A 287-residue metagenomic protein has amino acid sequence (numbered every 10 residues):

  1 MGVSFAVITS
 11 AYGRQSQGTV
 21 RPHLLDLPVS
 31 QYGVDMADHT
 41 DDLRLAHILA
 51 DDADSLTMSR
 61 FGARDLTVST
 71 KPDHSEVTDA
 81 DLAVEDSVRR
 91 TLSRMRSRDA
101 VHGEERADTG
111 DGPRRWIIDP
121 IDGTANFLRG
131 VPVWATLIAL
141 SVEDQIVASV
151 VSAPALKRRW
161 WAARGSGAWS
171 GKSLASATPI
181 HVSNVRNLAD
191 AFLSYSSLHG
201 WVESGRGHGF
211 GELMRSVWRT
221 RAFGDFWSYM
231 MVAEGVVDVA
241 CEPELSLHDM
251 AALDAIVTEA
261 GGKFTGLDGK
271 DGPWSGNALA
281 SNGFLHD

Functional and structural regions predicted by a protein language model:
V3-V7, A11, V20, D26-V29 (+1 more regions): Acidic, Ala/Val/Gly-enriched low-complexity intrinsically disordered segments
S16: Cationic, low-complexity basic patches in intrinsically disordered or flexible, solvent-exposed regions
L24-I121: N-terminal subdomain of lithium-sensitive/metallo-dependent phosphomonoesterases centered on the IMPase/IPPase/PAP
T57, D81, L92, T124 (+6 more regions): Residue-level signal for inorganic ion chemistry
L82, E105, P120-G123, P154 (+4 more regions): Generic detector of well-ordered alpha-helical packing
D111-W169: DPxDG-like acidic metal-binding loop motif
S141-Q145, A155, R164-G167, S173-L174 (+3 more regions): Short loop segments at secondary-structure junctions
H181-D287: An extended, acidic
